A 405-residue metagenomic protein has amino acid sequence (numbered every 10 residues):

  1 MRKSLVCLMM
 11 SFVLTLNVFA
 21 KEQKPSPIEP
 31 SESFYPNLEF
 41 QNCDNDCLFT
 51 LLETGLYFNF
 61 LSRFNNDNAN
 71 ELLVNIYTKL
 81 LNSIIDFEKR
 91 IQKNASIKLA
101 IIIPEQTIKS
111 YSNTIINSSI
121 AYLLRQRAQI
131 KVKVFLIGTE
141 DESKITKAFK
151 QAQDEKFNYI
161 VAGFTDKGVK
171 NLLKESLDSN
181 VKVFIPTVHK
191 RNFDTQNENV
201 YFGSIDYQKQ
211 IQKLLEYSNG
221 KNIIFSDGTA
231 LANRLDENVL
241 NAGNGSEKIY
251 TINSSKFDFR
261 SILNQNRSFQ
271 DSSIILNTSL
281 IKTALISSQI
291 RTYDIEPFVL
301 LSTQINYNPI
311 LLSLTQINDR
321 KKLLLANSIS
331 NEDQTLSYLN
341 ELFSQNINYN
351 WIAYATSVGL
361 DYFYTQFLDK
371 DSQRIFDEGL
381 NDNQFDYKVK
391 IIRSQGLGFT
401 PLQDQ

Functional and structural regions predicted by a protein language model:
R2-L8, N17-Q405: Extracytosolic ligand-binding ectodomains
S11-F12: Repetitive helical segments and hydrophobic/amphipathic motifs
